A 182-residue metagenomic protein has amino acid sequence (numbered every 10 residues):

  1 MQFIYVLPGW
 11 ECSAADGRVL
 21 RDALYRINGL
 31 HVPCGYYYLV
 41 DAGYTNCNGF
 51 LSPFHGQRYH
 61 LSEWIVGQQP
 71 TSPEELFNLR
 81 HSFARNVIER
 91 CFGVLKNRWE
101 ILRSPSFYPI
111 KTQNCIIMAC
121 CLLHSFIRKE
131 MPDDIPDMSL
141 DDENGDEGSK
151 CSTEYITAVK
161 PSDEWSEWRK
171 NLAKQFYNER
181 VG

Functional and structural regions predicted by a protein language model:
M1-G182: Short, well-ordered secondary-structure "scaffold" segments embedded in the functional core of diverse domains
